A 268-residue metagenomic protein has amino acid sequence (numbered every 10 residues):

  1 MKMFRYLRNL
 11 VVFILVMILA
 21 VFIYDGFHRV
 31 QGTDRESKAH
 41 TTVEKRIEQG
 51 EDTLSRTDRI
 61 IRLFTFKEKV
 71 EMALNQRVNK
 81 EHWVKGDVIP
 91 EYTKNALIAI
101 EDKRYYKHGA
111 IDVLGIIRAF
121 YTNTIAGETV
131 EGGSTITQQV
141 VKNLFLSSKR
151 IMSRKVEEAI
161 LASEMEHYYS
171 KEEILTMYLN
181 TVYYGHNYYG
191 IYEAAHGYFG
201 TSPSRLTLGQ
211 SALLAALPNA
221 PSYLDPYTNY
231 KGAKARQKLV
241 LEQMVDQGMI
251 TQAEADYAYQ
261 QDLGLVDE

Functional and structural regions predicted by a protein language model:
K2-E268: Juxtamembrane regions of bacterial inner-membrane/periplasmic proteins, predominantly the peptidoglycan biogenesis
